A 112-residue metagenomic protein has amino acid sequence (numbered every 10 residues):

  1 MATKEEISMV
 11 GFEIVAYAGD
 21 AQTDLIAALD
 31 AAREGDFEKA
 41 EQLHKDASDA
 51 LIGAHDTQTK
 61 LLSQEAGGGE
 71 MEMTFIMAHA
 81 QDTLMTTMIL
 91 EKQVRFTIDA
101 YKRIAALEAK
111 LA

Functional and structural regions predicted by a protein language model:
M1-A112: Terminal alpha-helical segments
